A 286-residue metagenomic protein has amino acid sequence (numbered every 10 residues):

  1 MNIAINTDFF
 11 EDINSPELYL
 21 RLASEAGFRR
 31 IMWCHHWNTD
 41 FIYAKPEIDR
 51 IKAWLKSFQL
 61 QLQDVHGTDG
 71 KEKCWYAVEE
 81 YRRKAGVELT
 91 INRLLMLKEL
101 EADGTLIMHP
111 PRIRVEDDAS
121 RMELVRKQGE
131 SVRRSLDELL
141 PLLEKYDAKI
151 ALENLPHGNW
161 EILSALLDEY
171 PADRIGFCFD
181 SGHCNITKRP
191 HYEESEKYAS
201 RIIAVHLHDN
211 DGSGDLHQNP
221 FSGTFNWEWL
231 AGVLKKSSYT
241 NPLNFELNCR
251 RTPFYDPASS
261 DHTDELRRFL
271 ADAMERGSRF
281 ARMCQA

Functional and structural regions predicted by a protein language model:
M1-I3, I13-G27, D137, K145 (+2 more regions): Histidine-acidic metal/acid-base catalytic patches
M1-P16, K45-I51: N-terminal-biased segments
I3-T7, I31-W33, L62-G67, G104-M108 (+4 more regions): Hydrophobic faces of well-ordered beta-strands that scaffold small-molecule active sites in alpha/beta enzyme cores
N6-F10, C34-N38, G67-G70, P110-I113 (+4 more regions): Active-site beta-loop-alpha junctions enriched in small/polar residues
E17, W54-S57, W75-G176, D264-F269 (+1 more regions): Active-site acidic/histidine proton-transfer and metal-coordination neighborhood in alpha/beta enzyme cores
M32-K56, H109-I113: Glycine-rich, proline-tolerant flexible connector loops at the mouths of alpha/beta enzymes
W37, K71-A77, R114-M122, I186-T187 (+2 more regions): A short acidic, helix-capping loop that chelates divalent metal ions and anchors anionic groups
A44-R50, R83, V87-T90, V125-R133 (+2 more regions): Charged helix-capping and loop-helix junction motifs
